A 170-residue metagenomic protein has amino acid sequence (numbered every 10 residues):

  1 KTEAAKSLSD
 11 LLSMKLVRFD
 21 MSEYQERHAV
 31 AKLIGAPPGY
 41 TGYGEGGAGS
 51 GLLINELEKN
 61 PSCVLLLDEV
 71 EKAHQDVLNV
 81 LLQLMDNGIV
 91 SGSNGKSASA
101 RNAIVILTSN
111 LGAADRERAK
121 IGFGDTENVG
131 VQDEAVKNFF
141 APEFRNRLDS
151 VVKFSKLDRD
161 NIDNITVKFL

Functional and structural regions predicted by a protein language model:
K1-L170: AAA+ P-loop NTPase nucleotide-binding core of proteostasis motors
